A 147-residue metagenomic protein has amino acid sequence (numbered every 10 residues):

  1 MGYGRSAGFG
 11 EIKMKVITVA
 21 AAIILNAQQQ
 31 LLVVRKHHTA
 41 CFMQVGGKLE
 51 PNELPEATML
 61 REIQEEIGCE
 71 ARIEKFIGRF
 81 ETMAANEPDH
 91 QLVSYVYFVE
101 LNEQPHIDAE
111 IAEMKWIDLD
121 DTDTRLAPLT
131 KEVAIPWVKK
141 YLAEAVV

Functional and structural regions predicted by a protein language model:
M1-K13: N-terminal amphipathic/basic-hydrophobic helices that include classical n-h-c signal peptides and signal-anchor
G10-L31, K48: Conserved N-terminal beta-strand and adjoining loop/helix that marks the start of the Nudix/MutT-like hydrolase domain
I17, Q44, A71, L92-S94: Short connector loops at helix/strand junctions that flank enzyme active sites, especially segments positioning acidic
I24-L25, V33, V99, W116: Conserved hydrophobic "DFG−1" position in protein kinase catalytic cores
N26, Q30-E65, C69: Conserved Nudix-box catalytic region and its N-terminal flanking loop in Nudix hydrolases and closely related
C69-R79: A short coil-to-beta-strand element that immediately follows conserved catalytic motifs
E81-P105, W137: Active-site-adjacent beta-strand/loop module that shapes the phosphate/pyrophosphate-binding cleft
V96-F98, H106-K139: NUDIX/MutT-family hydrolases
